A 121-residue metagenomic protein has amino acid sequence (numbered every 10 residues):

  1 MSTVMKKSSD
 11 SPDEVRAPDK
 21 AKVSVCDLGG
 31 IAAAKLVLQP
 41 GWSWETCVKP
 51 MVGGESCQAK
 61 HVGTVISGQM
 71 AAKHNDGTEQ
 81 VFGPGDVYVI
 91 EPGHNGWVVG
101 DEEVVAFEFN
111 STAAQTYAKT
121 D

Functional and structural regions predicted by a protein language model:
M1-V37, E45-T46, D121: A short, N-terminal "cap"/entry segment at the start of jelly-roll beta-barrel domains of the cupin/DSBH fold
S2-D13, W97-D121: Double-stranded beta-helix
G29, W42, D86, P92-H94 (+1 more regions): Surface-exposed loop/turn positions
K35-S56, E79: Conserved short histidine dyad/triad with adjacent acidic residue
L36-L38, G63, Y88: Conserved GNAT-family N-acetyltransferase fold
S43-W44, G68-K73, G96: Short beta-strand segments in beta-sandwich/barrel cores
P50-D76: Glycine- and acidic-residue-biased ligand/ion/polar-headgroup-sensing regions
H74-G93: Short acidic-glycine-tyrosine-enriched beta hairpin
